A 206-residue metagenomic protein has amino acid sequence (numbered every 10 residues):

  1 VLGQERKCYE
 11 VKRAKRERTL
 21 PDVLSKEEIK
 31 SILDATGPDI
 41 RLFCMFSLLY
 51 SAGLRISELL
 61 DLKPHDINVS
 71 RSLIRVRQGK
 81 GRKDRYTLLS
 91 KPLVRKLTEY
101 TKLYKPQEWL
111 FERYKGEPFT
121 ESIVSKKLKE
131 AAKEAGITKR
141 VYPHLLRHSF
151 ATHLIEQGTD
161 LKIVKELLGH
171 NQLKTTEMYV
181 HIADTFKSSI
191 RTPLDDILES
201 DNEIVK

Functional and structural regions predicted by a protein language model:
V1-K206: Conserved catalytic core of the tyrosine transesterase superfamily
